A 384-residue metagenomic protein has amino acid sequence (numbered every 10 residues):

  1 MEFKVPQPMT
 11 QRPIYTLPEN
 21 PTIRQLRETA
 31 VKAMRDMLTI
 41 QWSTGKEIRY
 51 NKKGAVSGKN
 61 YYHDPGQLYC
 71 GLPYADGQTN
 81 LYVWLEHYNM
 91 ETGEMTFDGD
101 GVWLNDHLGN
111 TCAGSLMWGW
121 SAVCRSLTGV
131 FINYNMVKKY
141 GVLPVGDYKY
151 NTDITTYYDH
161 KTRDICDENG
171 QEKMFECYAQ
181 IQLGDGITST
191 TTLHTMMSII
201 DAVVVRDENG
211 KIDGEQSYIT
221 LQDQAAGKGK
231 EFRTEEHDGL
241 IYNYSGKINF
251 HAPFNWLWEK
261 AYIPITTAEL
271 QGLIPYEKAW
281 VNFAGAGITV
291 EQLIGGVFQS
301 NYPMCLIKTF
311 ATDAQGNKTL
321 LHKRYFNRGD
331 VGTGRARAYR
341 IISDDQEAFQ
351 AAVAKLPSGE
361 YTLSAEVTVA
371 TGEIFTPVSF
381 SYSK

Functional and structural regions predicted by a protein language model:
E2-R125: N-terminal capping segments
L127-K228: ...with weaker cross-activation on analogous glycine-rich loops/strands in unrelated enzymes
I200-L273: Active-site signature of cysteine proteases
A261-L293: Short, compositionally biased P/S/T/A/G/V-rich stretches that sit at domain boundaries
Q299-R324: Extended low-complexity, serine/threonine- and proline-enriched intrinsically disordered segments
T319-I342: Solvent-exposed serine/threonine-rich low-complexity stretches and specific carbohydrate-binding patches
A352-G359: Surface-exposed, short loops/turns at beta-strand junctions within beta-sandwich domains
G372-K384: Short beta-strand elements
